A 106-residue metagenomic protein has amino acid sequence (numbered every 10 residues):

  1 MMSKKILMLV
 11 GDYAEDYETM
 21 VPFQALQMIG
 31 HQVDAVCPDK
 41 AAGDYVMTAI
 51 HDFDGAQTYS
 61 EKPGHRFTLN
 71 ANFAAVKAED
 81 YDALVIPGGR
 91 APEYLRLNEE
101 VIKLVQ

Functional and structural regions predicted by a protein language model:
M1-Q106: Extended, subdomain-level signal for the structured scaffold at the beginning of enzyme domains
